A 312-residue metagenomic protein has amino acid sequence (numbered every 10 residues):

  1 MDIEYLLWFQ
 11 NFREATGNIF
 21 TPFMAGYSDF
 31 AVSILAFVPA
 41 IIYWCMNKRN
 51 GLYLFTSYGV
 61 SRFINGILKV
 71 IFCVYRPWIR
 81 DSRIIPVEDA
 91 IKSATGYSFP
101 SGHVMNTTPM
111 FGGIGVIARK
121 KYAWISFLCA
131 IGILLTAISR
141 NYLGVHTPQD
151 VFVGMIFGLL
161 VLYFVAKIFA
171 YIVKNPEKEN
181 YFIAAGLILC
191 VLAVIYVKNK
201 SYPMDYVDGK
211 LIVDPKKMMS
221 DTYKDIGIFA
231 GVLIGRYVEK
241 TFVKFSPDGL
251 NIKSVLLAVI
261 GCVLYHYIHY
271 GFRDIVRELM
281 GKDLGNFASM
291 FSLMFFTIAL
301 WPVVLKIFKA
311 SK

Functional and structural regions predicted by a protein language model:
M1-L35, N65-G96, Y206-Y223, V243 (+2 more regions): N-terminal transmembrane-helix/juxtamembrane module of multi-pass inner/ER membrane proteins
F20, L35, S57-S61, V104: Generic structural signal for well-ordered secondary structure
D29, L52-S57, Y97-H103: Short secondary-structure transition/capping motifs
V38, Y43-C45, R62, W78-F272: Membrane-embedded catalytic cores of phosphoryl/pyrophosphoryl-handling enzymes
Y43-W78: Membrane helical hairpin/interfacial module
